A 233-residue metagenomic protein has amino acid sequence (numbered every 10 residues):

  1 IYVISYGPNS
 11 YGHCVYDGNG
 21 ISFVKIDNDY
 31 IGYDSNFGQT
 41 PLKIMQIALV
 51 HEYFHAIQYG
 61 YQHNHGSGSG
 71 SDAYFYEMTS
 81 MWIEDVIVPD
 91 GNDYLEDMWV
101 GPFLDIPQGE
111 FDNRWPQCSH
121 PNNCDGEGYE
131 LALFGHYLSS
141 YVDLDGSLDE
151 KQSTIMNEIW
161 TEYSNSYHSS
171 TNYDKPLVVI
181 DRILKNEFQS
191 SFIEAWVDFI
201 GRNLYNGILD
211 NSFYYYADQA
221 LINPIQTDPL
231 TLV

Functional and structural regions predicted by a protein language model:
I1-D72, T79, D90-D93: Juxtacatalytic substrate-recognition/specificity segment
Y33-S35, D105-D125, G146-L148, H168-R182: Surface-exposed intrinsically disordered loops and tails
P41, M45, L49-Y53, F75-T79 (+5 more regions): Stable alpha-helical elements in mature extracytoplasmic
Y53-Y59, E127-D149: Alpha-helical scaffold elements that line and support the substrate/ligand-binding pocket of soluble hydrolases
I57, I83, I87, L138-D143 (+3 more regions): Generic structural signal for hydrophobic core residues of well-folded globular domains
S69-H120: Post-HExxH zinc-binding segment in Zn-dependent metallohydrolases
V88-L95, Y141-M156: Structural helix-adjacent loops and short alpha-helical linkers that scaffold large soluble proteins
N165-V233: Beta/coil-rich, acidic/histidine-enriched accessory regions frequently appended to metallopeptidases
